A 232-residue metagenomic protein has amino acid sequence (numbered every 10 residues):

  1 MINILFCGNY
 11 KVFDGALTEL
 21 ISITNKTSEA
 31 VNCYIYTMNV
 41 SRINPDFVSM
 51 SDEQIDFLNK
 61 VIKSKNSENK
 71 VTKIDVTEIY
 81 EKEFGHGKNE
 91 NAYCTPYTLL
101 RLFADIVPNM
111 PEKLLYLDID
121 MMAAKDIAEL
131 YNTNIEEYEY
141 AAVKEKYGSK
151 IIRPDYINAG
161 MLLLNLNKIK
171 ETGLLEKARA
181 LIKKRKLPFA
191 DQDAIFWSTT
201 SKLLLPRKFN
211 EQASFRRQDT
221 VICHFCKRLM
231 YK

Functional and structural regions predicted by a protein language model:
M1-S22: N-proximal low-complexity "stem/linker" segments adjacent to membrane-targeting elements
N3-L5, N32-Y34, T72, L115: A structural signal for isolated positions on well-ordered beta-strands in alpha/beta enzyme cores
N9, M38, E145: Cofactor-binding loop segments of dinucleotide-utilizing enzymes, especially the Rossmann-like FAD- and NAD(P)+-binding
S22-A30: Short, acidic, metal-binding catalytic loop of nucleotide-sugar glycosyltransferases
N32-N39, A142: Short internal beta-strands
S41-I106: Active-site-proximal specificity loops/subdomain of glycosyltransferases
T77-I79, Y97-K146, P154-Y156, L162-L164: GT-A fold catalytic core of metal-dependent nucleotide-sugar glycosyltransferases, centered on the diacidic
K144-K146, Y156-K232: Catalytic core and acceptor-binding pocket of nucleotide-sugar-dependent glycosyltransferases
